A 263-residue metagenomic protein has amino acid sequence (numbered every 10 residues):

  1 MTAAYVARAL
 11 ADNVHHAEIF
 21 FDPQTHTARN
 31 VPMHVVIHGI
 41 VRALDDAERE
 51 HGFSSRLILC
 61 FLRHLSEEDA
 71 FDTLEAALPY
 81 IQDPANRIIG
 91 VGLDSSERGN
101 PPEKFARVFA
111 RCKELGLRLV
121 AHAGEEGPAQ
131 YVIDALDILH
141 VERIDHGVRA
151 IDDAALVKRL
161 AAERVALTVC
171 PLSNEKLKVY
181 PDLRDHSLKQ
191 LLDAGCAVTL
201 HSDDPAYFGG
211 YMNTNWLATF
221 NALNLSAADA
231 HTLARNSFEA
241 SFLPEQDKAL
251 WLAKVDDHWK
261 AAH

Functional and structural regions predicted by a protein language model:
M1-F20, H38-R49, T168: Alpha-helical scaffold segments that flank or form the walls of functional sites
V6-R29, S54-F61: Divalent metal-dependent hydrolysis catalytic cores, especially in the metallo-beta-lactamase
N13, V91, H122, A135 (+4 more regions): Conserved, mostly hydrophobic/aromatic
D22-Q24, C60-H64, L93-R98, H122-E126 (+3 more regions): Active-site beta-loop-alpha junctions enriched in small/polar residues
T25-V35, R98-P102, I138-D145, S173 (+1 more regions): Glycine-rich tight-turn/loop motif centered on a GG-T
H38-E50, S54-R56, D69-G90, R98-H140 (+3 more regions): Histidine/acidic residue-rich metal-binding segments in metalloenzymes
V179-L200, D204-A240: H/E-rich (His + Asp/Glu) clusters that bind or coordinate divalent metals
N224-H263: Mid-to-C-terminal alpha-helical segments outside catalytic/metal-binding sites
